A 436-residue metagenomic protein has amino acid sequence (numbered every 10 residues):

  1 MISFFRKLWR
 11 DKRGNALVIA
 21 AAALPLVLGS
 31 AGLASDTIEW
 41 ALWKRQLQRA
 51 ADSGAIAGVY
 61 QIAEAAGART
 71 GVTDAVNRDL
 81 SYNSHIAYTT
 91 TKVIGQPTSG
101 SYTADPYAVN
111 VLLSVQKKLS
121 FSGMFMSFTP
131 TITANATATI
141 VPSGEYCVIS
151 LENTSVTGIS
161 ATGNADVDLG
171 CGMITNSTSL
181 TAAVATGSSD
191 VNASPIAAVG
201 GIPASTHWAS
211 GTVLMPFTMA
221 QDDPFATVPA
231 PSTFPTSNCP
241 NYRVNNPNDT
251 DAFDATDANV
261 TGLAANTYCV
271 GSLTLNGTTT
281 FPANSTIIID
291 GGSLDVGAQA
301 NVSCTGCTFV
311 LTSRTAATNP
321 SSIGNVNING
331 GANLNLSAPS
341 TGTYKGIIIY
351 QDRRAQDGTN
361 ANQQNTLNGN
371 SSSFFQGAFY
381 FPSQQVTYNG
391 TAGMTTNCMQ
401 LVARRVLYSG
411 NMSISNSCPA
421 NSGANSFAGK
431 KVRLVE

Functional and structural regions predicted by a protein language model:
M1-D74, T175, A283, I288-D290: Alpha-helical assembly-interface signal, strongest on the long, hydrophobic N-terminal helix that forms
N15-L17, P25, G29-G32, T37-A41 (+5 more regions): Extended compositionally biased segments used for macromolecular assembly or nucleic-acid engagement
I38-R45, R49, S53-L119, V435: Short amphipathic secondary-structure patches
L113-K118, Y350-R354, P382-Q384: Generic short beta-strand segments
L119-T236, T359-V402, V406-M412: Short, ordered "entry" segments at domain starts
T154-T206, T267-S337, G342, M394-M399 (+1 more regions): Extracellular beta-helix/beta-solenoid repeat scaffolds
T343-D357: Right-handed beta-helix
I414-E436: Protruding loop/beta-arch "assembly-hinge" segments enriched in small, turn-prone residues
